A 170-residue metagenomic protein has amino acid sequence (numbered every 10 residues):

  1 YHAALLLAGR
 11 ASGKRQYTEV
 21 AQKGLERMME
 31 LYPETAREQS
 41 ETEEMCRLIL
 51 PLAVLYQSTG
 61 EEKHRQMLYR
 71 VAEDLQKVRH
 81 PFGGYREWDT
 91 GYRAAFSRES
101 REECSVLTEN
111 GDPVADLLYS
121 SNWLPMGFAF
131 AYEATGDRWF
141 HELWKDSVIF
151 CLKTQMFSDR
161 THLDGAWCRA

Functional and structural regions predicted by a protein language model:
Y1-A170: Glycan-recognition and catalytic cores of secretory/periplasmic carbohydrate-active enzymes
